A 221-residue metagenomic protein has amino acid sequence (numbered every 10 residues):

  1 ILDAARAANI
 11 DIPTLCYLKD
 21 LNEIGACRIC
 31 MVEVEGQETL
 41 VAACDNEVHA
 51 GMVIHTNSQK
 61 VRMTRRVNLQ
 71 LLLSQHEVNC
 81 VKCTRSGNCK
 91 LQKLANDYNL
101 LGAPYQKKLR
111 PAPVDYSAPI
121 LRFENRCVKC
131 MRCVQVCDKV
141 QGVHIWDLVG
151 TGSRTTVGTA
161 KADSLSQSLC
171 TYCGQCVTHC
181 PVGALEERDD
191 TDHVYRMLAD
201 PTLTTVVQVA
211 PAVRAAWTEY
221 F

Functional and structural regions predicted by a protein language model:
I1-E35: A basic, amphipathic helix-loop patch mediating RNA/tRNA/ribosome contacts
R28-Y172, T178, L185-Q208, W217: Fe-S ferredoxin-like electron-transfer domains and their immediately adjacent linker/connector regions across
V213-A215: C-terminal intrinsically disordered, low-complexity extensions immediately downstream of enzyme catalytic cores
